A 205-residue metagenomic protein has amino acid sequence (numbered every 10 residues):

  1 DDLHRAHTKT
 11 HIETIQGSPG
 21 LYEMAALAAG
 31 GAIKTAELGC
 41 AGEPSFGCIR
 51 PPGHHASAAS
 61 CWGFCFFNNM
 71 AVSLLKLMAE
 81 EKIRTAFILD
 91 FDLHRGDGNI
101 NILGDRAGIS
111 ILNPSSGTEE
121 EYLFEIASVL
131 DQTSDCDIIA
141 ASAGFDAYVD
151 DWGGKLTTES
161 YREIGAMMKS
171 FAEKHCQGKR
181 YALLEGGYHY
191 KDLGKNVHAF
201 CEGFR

Functional and structural regions predicted by a protein language model:
K9-R205: A general "terminal functional-core" signal
